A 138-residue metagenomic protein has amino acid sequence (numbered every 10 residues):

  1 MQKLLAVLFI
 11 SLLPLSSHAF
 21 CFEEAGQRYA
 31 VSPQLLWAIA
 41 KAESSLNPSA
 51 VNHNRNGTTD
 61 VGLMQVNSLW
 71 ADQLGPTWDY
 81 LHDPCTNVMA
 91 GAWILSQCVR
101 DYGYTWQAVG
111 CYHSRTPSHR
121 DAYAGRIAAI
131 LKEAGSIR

Functional and structural regions predicted by a protein language model:
M1-I10: Sec-dependent signal peptide recognition, specifically the positively charged N-region followed immediately by
I10-S11, V51: Short, linear, compositionally biased motifs with a strong N-terminal bias
P14-S17: N-terminal signal peptide c-region/cleavage motif recognized by signal peptidases
F20-R138: Catalytic glycan-binding domains that act on GlcNAc-containing polysaccharides
